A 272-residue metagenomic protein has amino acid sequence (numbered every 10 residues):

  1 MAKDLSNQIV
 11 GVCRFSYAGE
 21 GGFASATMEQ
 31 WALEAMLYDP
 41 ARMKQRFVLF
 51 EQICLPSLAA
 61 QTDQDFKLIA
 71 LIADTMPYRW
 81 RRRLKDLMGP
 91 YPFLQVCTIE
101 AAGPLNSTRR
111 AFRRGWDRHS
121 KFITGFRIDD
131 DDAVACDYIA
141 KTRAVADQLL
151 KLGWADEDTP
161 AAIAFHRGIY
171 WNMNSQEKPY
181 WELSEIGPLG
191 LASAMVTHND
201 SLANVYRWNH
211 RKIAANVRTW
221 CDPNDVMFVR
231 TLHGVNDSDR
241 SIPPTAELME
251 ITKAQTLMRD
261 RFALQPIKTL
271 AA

Functional and structural regions predicted by a protein language model:
A2-S6, V12, I186-A272: C-terminal catalytic/acceptor-binding lobe
Q8-C13, S57-L58, F66-L71: Hydrophobic targeting segments
Y17-Q45: A solvent-exposed, charged loop/short amphipathic helix patch at secondary-structure junctions
A35, I53-D65, P90-Y91: Short, acidic, metal-binding catalytic loop of nucleotide-sugar glycosyltransferases
A35, R42, I72-W80: A conserved acidic beta->alpha catalytic loop
D65-T75, T98-E100: Short beta-strand/loop segment that forms part of the nucleotide-sugar
G103-R118, A133-R218: Conserved catalytic core of nucleotide-sugar-dependent glycosyltransferases
G125-I128: Short aromatic/hydrophobic "clamp" motif used to bind/position activated sugar donors
